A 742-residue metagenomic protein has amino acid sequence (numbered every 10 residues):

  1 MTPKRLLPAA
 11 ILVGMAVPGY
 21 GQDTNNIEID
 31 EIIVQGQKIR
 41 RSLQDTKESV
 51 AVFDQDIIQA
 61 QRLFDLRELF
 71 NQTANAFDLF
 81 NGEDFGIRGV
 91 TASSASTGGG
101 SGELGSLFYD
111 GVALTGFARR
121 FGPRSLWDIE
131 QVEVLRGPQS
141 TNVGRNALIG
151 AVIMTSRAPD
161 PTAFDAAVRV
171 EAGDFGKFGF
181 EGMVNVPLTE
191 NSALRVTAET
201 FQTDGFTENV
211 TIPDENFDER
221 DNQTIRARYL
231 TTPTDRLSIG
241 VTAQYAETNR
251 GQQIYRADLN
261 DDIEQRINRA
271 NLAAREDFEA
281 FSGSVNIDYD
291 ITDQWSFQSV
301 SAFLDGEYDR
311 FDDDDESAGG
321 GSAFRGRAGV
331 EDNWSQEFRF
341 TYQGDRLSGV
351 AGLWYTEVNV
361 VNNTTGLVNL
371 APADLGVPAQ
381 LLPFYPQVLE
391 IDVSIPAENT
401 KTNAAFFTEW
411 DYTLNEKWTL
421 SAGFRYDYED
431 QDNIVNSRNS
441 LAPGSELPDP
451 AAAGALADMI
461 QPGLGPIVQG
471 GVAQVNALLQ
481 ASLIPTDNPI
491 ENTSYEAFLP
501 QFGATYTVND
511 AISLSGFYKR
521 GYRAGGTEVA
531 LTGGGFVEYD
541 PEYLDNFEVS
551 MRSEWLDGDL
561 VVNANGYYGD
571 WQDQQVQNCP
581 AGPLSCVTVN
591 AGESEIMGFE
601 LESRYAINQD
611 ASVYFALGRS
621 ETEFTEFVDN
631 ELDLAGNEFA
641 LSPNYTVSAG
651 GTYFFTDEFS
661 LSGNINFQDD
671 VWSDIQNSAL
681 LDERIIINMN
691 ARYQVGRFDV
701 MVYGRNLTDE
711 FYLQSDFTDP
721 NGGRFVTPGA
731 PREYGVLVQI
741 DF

Functional and structural regions predicted by a protein language model:
M1-L63, E68-T73, N185, D235 (+4 more regions): N-terminal Sec signal peptide and the immediately downstream disordered periplasmic leader that contains the TonB box
I27-P161, V549: Acidic, small-polar-rich N-terminal luminal/periplasmic segments of exported/outer-membrane proteins
G102-L104, G116, W127-R136, T141-T211 (+7 more regions): Outer-membrane beta-barrel translocator/receptor signature
N191, P213-V361, V561-V562: Outer-membrane beta-barrel domain signature, strongest for Gram-negative TonB-dependent receptors and also present
L230-T234, W354, A397-G569, T652 (+1 more regions): Structural signature of Gram-negative outer-membrane beta-barrels, strongest in the C-terminal barrel of TonB-dependent
N286-T292, S296-D312, T507-R523, A530-L531 (+2 more regions): Membrane-embedded beta-barrel scaffold of Gram-negative outer-membrane proteins
S348-V350, E416-L420, N563-D570, V589-I675 (+2 more regions): Gram-negative outer-membrane beta-barrel transporters
E658, F667-D674, R692-F742: C-terminal beta-signal and adjacent terminal beta-strands/loops of Gram-negative outer-membrane beta-barrel proteins
